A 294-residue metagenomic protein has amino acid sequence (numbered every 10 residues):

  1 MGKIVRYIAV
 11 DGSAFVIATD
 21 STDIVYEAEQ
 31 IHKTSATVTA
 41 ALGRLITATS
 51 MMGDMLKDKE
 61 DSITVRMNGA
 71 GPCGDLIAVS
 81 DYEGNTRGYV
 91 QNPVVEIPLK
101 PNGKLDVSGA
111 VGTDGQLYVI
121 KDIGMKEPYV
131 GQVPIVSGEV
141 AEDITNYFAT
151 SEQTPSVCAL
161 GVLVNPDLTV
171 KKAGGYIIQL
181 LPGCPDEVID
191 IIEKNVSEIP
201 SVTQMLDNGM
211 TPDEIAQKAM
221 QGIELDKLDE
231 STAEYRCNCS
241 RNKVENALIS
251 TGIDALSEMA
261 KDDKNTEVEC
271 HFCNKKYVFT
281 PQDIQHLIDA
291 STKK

Functional and structural regions predicted by a protein language model:
M1-D229: Interaction interfaces in information-processing and related assembly proteins
S197-K294: Cys/His-clustered metal-coordination modules, chiefly Zn-binding fingers
